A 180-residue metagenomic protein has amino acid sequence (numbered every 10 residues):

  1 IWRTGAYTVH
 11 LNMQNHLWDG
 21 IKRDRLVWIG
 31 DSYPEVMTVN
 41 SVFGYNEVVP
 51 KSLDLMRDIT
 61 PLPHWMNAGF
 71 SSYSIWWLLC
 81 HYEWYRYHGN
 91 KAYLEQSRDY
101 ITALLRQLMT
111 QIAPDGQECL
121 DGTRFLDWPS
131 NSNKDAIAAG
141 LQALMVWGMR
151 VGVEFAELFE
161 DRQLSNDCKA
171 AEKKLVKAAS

Functional and structural regions predicted by a protein language model:
I1-T4, H10-L11, L17-M56, W65-A68 (+3 more regions): Active-site acid/base region of carbohydrate-active enzymes
T60: Aromatic, loop-rich ligand-recognition surfaces of beta-strand-rich domains
W147: Basic, alpha-helical interaction scaffolds
